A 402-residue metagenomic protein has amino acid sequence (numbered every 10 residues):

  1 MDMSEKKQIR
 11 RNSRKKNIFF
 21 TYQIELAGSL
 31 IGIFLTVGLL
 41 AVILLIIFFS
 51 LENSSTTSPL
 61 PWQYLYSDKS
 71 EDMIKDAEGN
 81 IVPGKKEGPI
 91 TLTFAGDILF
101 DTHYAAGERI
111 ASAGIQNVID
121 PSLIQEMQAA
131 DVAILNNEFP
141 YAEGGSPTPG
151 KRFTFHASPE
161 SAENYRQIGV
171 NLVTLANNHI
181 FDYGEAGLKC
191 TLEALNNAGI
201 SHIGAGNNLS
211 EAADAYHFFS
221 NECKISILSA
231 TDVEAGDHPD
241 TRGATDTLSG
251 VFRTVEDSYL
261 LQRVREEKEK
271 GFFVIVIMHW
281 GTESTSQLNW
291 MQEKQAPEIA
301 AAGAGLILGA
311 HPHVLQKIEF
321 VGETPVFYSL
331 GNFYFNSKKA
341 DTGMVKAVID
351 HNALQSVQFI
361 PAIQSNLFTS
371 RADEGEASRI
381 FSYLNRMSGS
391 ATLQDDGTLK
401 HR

Functional and structural regions predicted by a protein language model:
M1-Q23: N-terminal targeting leaders characterized by basic, low-complexity, disordered sequences that direct proteins
D2-K7, G28-R402: Acidic, metal/ion-coordinating pockets
